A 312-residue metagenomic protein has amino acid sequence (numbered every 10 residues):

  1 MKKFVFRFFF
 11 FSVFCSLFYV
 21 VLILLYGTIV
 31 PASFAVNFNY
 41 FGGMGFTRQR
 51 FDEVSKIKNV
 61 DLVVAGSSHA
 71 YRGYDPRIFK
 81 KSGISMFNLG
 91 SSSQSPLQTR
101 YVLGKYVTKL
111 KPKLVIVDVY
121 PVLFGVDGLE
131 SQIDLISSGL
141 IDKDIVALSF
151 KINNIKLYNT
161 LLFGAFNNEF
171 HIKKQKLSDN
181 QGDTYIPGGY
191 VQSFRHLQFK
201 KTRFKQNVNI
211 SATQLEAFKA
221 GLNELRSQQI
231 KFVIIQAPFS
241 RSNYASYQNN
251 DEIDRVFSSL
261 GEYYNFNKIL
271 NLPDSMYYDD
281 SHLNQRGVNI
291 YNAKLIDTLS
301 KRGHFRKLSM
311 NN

Functional and structural regions predicted by a protein language model:
F6-T28: Hydrophobic membrane-insertion alpha-helices, especially the h-region of bacterial N-terminal signal peptides
L22, Y26-F87, S91, S95-V102: Membrane/wall-proximal cationic-aromatic binding patches
V63, I116, K231-V233: A structural signal for isolated positions on well-ordered beta-strands in alpha/beta enzyme cores
A65, H69-S149: Membrane-embedded segments
G90, Q236, N265-N267: Residue-level recognition of beta-strand->loop/alpha-helix junctions
Q132-I230: Secreted/periplasmic serine-hydrolase-like ester/acetyl group-modifying domain
Y247-N312: C-terminal regions of proteins
